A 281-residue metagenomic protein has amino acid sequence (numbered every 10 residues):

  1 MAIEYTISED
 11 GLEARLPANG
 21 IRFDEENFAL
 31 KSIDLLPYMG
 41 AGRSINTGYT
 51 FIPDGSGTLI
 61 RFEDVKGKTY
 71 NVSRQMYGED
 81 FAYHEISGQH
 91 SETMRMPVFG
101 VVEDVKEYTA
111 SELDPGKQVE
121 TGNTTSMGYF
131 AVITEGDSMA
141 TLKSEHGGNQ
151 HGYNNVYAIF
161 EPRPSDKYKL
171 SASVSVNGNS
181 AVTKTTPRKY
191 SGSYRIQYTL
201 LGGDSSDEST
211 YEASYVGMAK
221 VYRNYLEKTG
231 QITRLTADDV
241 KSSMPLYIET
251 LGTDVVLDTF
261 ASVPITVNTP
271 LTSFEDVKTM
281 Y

Functional and structural regions predicted by a protein language model:
M1-Y281: Carbohydrate-recognition beta-sandwich/jelly-roll modules in extracellular/periplasmic carbohydrate-active proteins
